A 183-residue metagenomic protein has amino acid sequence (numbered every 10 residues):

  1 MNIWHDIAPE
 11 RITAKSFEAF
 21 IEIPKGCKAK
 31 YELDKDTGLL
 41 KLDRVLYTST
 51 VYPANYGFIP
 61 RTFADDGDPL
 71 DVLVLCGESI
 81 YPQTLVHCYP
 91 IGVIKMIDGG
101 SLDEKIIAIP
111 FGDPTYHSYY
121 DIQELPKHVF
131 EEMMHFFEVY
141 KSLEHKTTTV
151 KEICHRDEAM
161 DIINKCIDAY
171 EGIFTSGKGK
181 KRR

Functional and structural regions predicted by a protein language model:
M1-R183: Hydrophobic N-terminal alpha-helices or hydrophobic patches in metabolic proteins across all domains of life
